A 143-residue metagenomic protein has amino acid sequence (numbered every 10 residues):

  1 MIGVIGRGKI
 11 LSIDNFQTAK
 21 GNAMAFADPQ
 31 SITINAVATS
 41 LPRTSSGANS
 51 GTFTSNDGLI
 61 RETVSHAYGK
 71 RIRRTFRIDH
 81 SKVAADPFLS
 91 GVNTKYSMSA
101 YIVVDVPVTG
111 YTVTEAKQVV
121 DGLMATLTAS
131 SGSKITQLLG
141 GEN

Functional and structural regions predicted by a protein language model:
M1-S40, I135-N143: Short, intrinsically disordered N-terminal pre-domain segments
A19-Y68: Negatively charged, low-complexity tracts enriched in Asp/Glu with abundant Ser/Thr
D57, R71-R73, S97: Short connector loops at helix/strand junctions that flank enzyme active sites, especially segments positioning acidic
S65, L89, I135-L139: Catalytic micro-motifs at enzyme active sites that drive phosphoryl/nucleotidyl and oxygen chemistry
K70, R74, V119-V120: An N-terminal, globular interaction/scaffold subdomain
I78: Basic, often amphipathic N-terminal segments
S81-T94: Short, cysteine-centered beta-strand-loop-beta hairpins and adjacent loop/turn segments enriched in charged/polar
K95-L139: Surface-exposed molecular-recognition determinants
